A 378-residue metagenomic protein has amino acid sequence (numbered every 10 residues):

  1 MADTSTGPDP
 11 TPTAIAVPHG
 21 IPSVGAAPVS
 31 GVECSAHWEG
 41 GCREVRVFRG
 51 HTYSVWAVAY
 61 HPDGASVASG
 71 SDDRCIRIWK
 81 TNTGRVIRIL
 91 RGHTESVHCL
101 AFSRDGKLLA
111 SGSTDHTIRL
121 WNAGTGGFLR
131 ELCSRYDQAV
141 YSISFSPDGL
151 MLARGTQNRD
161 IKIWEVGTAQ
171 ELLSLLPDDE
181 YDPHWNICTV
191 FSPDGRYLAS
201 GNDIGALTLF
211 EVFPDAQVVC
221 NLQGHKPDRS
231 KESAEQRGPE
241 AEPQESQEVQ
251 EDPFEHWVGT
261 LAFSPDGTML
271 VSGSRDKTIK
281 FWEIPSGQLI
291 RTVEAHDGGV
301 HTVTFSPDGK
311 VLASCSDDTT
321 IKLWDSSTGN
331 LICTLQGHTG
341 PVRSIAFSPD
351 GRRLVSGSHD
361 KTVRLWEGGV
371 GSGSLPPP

Functional and structural regions predicted by a protein language model:
F48-V55, R91-V97, C133-V140, L176-N186 (+4 more regions): WD40/WD-repeat beta-propeller blade N-cap
V55-V58, L100, I143, T189 (+3 more regions): Hydrophobic core register within WD40 beta-propeller blades
P62-D63, R104-D105, P147-D148, P193-D194 (+3 more regions): Residue-level detector of Asp-centered blade-edge/turn motifs that repeat once per structural unit in beta-propeller
G70-D73, G112-D115, G155-N158, G201-I204 (+3 more regions): Conserved strand-to-loop turn within each blade of WD40 beta-propeller repeats
I76-W79, I118-W121, I161-W164, L207-E211 (+4 more regions): WD40-repeat beta-propellers
T81-T83, A123-G126, V166-A169, V212-D215 (+3 more regions): Short loop/turn segments that connect beta-strands within beta-propeller blades
R343-P378: Blade-level signature of beta-propeller repeat domains, shared across WD40, Kelch, NHL, RCC1 and BNR/Asp-box propellers
